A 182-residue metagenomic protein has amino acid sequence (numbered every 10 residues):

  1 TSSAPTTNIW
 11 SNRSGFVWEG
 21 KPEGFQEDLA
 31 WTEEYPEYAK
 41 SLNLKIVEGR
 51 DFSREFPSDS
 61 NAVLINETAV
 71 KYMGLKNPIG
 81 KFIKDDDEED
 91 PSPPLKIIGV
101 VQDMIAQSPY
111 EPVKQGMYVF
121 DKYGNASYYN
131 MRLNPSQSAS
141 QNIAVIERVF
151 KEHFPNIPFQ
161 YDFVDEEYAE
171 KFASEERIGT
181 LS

Functional and structural regions predicted by a protein language model:
T1-K71, K76-N77, D86-P93, E170: Structured, solvent-exposed hinge/loop segments at the ends of secondary-structure elements
F52, I83, V101-M104: Hydrophobic pocket-lining residues within nucleotide cofactor-binding pockets
S60, E67-K71, E88-G179: "Rare, low-scoring activations can occur in soluble or secreted enzymes where short amphipathic helices or signal
I79-K81: PAS and PAS-like sensory modules
